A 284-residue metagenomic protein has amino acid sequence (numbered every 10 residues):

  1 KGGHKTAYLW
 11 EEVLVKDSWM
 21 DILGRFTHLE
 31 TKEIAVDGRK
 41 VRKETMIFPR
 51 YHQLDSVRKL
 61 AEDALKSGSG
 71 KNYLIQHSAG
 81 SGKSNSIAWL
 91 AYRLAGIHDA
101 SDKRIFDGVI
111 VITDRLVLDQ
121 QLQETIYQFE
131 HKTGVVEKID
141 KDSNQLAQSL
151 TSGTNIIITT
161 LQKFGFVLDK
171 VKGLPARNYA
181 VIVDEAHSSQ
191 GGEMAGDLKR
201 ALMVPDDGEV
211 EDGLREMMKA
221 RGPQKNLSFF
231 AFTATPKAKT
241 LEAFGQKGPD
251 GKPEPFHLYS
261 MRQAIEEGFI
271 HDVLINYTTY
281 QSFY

Functional and structural regions predicted by a protein language model:
K1-G108, T113, V117-T133, S152-N155 (+4 more regions): ATP-dependent helicase/translocase motor core
I22-F26, S149, A201, A264-E267: Residues that form generic nucleotide/phosphate-binding pockets
L74, V111, V136, I158 (+3 more regions): Conserved beta-strand scaffold positions in the cores of enzyme catalytic domains, especially in NTP/NDP-utilizing
T113-L116, E137-L146, L161-F166: Conserved helicase motor
K132-E137, G268: Conserved AMP-binding/adenylation subdomain of ANL enzymes
V135, Q148-T151, D207-G208, D212: SAM-dependent methyltransferase catalytic region
A147-I158, V204: Conserved P-loop NTPase mechanochemical-coupling segment
G165-Y284: Signature of the SF2 helicase/ATPase Hel1-core->accessory helical subdomain module
